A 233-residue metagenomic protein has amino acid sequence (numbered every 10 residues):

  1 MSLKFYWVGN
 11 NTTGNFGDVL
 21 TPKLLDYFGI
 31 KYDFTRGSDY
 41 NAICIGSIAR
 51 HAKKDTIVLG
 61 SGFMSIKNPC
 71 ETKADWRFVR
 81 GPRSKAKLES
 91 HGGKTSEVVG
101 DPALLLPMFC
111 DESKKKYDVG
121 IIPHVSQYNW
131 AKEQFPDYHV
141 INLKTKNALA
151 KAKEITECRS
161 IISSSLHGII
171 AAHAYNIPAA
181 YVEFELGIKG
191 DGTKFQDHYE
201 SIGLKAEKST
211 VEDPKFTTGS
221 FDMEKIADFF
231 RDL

Functional and structural regions predicted by a protein language model:
M1-L233: Active-site anion-handling motifs in enzyme catalytic cores
